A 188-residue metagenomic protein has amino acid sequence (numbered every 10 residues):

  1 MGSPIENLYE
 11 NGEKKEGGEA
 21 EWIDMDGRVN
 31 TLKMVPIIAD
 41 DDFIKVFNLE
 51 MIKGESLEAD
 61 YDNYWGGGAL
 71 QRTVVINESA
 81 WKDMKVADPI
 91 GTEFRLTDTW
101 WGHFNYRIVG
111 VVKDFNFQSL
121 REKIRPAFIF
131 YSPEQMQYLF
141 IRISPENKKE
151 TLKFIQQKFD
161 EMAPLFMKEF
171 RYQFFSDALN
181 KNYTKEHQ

Functional and structural regions predicted by a protein language model:
M1-V75, S79-K82, T99-F104: Structured, solvent-exposed hinge/loop segments at the ends of secondary-structure elements
I23, I52, A87, T97 (+1 more regions): A structural detector for beta-sheet-dominated domains
A59, L96, R121: Positions that flank functional sites
Q71-R72, E78-K82, T99-H187: "Rare, low-scoring activations can occur in soluble or secreted enzymes where short amphipathic helices or signal
W81-I90: Surface-exposed connector loops and short turns at secondary-structure junctions
I90-G102: Short conserved beta-strand and strand-loop elements enriched in small hydrophobics with frequent Asp/Gly
